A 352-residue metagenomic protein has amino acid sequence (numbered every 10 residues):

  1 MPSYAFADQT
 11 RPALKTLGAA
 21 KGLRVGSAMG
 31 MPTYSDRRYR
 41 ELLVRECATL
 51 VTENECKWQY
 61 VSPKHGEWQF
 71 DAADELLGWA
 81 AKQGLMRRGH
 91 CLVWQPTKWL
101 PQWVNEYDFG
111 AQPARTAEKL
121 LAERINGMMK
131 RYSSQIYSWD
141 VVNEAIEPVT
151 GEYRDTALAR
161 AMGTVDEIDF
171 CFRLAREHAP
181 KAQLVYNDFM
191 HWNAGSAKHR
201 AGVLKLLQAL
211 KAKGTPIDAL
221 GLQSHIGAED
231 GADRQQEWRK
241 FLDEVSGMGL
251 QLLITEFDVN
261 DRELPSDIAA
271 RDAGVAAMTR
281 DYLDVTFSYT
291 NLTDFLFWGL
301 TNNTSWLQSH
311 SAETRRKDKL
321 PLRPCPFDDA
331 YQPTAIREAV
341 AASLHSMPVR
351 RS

Functional and structural regions predicted by a protein language model:
M1-P12: N-terminal twin-arginine translocation
T10, L14-K15, T49-P63, A72-W192 (+2 more regions): Substrate-binding cleft and catalytic face of glycoside hydrolase catalytic domains, especially the flexible beta-alpha
T10-E53, Q83: N-terminal structural segment of carbohydrate-active enzymes
R11-L17, K98, E106, G127 (+6 more regions): Aromatic-rich peripheral "rim/lid" segments of glycoside hydrolase catalytic domains that contact and position glycan
M31-E46, E118-M128, A197-L210, M278-V285: Short, acidic/polar
S35-E41, G151-R154, A194-K213, G231-L242: Distinct, well-ordered alpha-helical segments
C47-N54, N143, A182-D188, V203-A232 (+1 more regions): Aromatic- and acid-rich polysaccharide-binding/catalytic face of secreted or lumenal carbohydrate-active enzymes
Q83-L92, S224-D230, R234, W298: His-enriched metal-coordination microenvironments in redox/metal-binding proteins
